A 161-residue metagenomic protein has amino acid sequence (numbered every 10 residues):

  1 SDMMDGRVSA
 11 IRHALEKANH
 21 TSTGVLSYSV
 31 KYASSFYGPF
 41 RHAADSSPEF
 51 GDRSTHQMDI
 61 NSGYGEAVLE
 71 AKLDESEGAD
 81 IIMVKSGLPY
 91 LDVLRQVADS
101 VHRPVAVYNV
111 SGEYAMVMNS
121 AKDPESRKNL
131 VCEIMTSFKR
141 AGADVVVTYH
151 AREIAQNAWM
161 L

Functional and structural regions predicted by a protein language model:
S1-L161: Alpha/beta enzyme core
